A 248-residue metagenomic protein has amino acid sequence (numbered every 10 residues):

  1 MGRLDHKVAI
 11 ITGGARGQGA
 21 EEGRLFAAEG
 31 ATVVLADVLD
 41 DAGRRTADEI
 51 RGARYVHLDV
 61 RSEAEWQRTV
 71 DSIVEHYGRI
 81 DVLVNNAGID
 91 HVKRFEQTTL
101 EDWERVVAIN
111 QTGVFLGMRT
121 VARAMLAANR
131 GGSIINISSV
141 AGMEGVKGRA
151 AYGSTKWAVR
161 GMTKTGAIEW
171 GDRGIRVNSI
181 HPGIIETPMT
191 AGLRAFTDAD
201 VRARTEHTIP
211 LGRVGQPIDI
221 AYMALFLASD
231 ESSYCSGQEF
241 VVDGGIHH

Functional and structural regions predicted by a protein language model:
R3-V33: Canonical Rossmann dinucleotide-binding motif of NAD(H)/NADP(H)-dependent dehydrogenases/reductases, specifically
K93-E96, E144-A150, D172-R173, G212 (+2 more regions): Active-site loop immediately N-terminal to the catalytic Tyr-X3-Lys motif of short-chain dehydrogenase/reductase
R94-F95, D102-V107, V201, T205: Substrate-binding pocket helix/loop in short-chain dehydrogenase/reductase
F115, R213-V242, H247: C-terminal substrate-recognition "lid" of short-chain dehydrogenase/reductases
M118, T155, T163: Active-site helix of classical SDR
R123, I168-D172, S233: Alpha-helical segment proximal to the catalytic Tyr-Lys
S139: Residue(s) in the substrate-gating loop at a strand-loop-helix junction that position the organic substrate next
